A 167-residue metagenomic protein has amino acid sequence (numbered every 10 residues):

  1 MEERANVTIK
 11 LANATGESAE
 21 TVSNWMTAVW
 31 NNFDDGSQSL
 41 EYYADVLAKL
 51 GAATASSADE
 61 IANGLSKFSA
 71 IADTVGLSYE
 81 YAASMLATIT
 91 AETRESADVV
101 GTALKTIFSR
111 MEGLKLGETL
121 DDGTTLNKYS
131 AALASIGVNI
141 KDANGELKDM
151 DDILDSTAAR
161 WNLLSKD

Functional and structural regions predicted by a protein language model:
M1-D167: Amphipathic alpha-helical interface segments used for oligomerization, scaffolding, and membrane association
